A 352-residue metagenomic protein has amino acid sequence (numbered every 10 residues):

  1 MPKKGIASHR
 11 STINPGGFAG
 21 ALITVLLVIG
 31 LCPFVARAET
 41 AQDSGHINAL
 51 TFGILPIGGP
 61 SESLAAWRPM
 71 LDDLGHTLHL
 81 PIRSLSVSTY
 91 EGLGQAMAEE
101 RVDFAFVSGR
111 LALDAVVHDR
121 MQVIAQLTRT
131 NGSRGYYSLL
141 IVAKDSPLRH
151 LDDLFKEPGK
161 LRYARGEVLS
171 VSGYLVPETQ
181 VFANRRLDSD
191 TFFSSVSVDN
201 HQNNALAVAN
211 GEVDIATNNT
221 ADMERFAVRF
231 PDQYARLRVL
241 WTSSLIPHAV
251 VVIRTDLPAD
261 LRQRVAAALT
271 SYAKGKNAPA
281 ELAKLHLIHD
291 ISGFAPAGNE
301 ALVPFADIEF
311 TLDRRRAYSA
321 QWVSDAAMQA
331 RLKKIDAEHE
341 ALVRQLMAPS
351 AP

Functional and structural regions predicted by a protein language model:
M1-P15: N-terminal secretory signal peptides that target proteins for export/translocation
A19-P33: Bacterial N-terminal signal peptides
A36-A41: Boundary at the C-terminal end of the N-terminal hydrophobic targeting segment
I47, G59, A65, P69 (+1 more regions): An extracytoplasmic/periplasmic, membrane-proximal ligand-sensing/linker region
I47, T51-T77, V87, R129-L206: Bilobed "Venus flytrap"/periplasmic-binding protein-like clamshell domains and structurally analogous long
T51-P56, R129-L139, P231-A266, P279 (+1 more regions): Periplasmic-binding protein-like
E91-A105, H118, Y136, H201-A216 (+1 more regions): Short helices/loops that flank or line small-molecule/ion binding pockets
E157-A164, V168-A267: Pocket-lining segment of extracytoplasmic ligand-binding domains
